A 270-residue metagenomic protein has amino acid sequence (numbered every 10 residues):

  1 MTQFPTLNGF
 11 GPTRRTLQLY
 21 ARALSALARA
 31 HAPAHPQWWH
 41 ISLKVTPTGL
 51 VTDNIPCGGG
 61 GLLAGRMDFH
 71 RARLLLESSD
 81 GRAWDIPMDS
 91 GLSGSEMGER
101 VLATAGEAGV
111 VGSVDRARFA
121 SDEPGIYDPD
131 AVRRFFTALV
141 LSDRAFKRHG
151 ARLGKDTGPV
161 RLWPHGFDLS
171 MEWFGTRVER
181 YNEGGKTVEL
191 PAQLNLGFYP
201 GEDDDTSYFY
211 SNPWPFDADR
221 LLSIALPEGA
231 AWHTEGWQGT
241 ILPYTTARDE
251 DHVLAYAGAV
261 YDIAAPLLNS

Functional and structural regions predicted by a protein language model:
M1-A64: N-terminal ordered "arm"
M1-T2, E235-S270: TerminUS-proximal long segments
L43-A117: Long, hydrophobic/aromatic-enriched structural stretches that serve as scaffold segments
C57-R66, E96, P200-E202, W232 (+1 more regions): Ser/Thr/Asn(+Pro)-rich, low-complexity disordered segments
L102, G106-A108, S113, G150 (+1 more regions): Short loop/turn segments that flank or connect secondary-structure elements
A103-V114, V140-D156, A218, P266-L267: Secondary-structure boundary elements
P124-G201, Y208: Aromatic/basic-lined ligand-recognition segments that form π-stacking hydrophobic pockets flanked by Lys/Arg to engage
A192-W237: Low-complexity, glycine/alanine/valine/leucine- and proline-rich hydrophobic stretches
